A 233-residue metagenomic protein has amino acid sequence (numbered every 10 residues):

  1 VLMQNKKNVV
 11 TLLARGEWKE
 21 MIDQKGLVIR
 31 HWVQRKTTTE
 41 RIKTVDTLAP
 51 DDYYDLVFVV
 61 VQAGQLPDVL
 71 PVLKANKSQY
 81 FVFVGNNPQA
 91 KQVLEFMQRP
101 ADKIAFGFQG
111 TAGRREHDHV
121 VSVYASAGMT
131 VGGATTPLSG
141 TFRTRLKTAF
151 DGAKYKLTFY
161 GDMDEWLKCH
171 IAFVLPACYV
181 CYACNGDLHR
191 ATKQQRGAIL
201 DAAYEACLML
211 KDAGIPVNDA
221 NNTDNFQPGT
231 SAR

Functional and structural regions predicted by a protein language model:
V1-Q34: NAD(P)+-binding Rossmann beta1-loop-alpha1 motif at the extreme N-terminus of oxidoreductases
N8-V10, F81, I104, L157: Hydrophobic anchor at the start of a short beta-strand that flanks the dinucleotide cofactor-binding loop
W18, L146, F150, E205-L210: Hydrophobic alpha-helical packing residues
K36-S122: Rossmann-like NAD(P)(H) cofactor-binding subdomain of soluble oxidoreductases
P88-H170, P176: Rossmann-fold dinucleotide-binding core
D164-R233: Helical "substrate-binding/catalytic lid" subdomain of Rossmann-like NAD(P)-dependent dehydrogenases/reductases
